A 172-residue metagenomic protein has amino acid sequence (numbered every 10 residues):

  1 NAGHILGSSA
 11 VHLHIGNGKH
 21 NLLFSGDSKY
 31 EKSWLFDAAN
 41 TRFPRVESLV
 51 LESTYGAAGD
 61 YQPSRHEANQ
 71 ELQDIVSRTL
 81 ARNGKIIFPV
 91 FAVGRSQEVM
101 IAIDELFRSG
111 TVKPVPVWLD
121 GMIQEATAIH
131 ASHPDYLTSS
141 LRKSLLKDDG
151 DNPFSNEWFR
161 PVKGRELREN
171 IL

Functional and structural regions predicted by a protein language model:
N1-E98, D104-T111, P116: His/Asp/Glu-rich metal-coordinating catalytic cores of metallo-dependent phosphodiesterases/hydrolases acting on
L72-L172: Hard-cation-handling environments
